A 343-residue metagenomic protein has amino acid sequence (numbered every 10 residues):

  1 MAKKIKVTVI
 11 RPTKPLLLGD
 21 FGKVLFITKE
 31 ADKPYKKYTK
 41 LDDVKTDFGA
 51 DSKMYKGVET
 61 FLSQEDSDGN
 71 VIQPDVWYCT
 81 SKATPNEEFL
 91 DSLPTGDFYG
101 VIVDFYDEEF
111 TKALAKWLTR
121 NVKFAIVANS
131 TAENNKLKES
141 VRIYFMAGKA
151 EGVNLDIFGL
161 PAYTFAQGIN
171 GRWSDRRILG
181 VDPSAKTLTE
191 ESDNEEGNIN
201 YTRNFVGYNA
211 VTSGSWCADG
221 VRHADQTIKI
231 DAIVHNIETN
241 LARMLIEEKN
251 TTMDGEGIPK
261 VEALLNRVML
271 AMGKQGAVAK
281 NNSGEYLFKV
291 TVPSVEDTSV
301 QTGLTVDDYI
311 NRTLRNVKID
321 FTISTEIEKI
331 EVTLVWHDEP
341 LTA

Functional and structural regions predicted by a protein language model:
M1-A343: Surface-exposed assembly/interface segments
